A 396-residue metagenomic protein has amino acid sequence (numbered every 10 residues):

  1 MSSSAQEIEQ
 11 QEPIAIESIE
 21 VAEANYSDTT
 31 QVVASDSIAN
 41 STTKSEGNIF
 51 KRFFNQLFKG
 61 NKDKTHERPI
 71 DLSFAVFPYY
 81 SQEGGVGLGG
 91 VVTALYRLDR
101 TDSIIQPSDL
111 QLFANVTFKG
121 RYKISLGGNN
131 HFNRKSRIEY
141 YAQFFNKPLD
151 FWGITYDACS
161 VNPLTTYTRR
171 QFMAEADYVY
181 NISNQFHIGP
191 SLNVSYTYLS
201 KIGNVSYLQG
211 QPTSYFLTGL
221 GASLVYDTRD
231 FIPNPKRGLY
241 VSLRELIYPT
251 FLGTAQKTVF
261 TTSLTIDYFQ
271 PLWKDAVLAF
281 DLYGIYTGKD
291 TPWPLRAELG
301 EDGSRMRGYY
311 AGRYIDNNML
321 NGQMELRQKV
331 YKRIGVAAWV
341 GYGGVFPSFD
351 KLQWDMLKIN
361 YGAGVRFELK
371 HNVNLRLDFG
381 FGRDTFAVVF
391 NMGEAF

Functional and structural regions predicted by a protein language model:
D36-F53, G60-N61, Y141-L272, F346: Transmembrane beta-strand segments of outer-membrane beta-barrel domains in Gram-negative and organellar OMPs
K59-I70, L98-P107, N133-R137, N184-Q185 (+5 more regions): Short loop/turn motifs that connect adjacent beta-strands in outer-membrane beta-barrel proteins
K64-F74, Y79-F216, N374, G382-F396: Gram-negative/organellar outer-membrane beta-barrel architecture
F74-P78, L110-A114, Y140-A142, I188-L192 (+8 more regions): Membrane-embedded beta-strand positions of outer-membrane beta-barrel proteins
P78-G89, L112-I124, R134, P249-K257 (+7 more regions): Solvent-exposed loop/turn segments connecting transmembrane beta-strands in outer-membrane beta-barrel proteins
G221, V225, F231-K329: C-terminal outer-membrane beta-barrel translocator/porin domains of Gram-negative envelope proteins and their
G221-A222, G362-L369, T385-F396: Outer-membrane beta-barrel "beta-signal"
G288-R376: Outer membrane beta-barrel transmembrane domains
